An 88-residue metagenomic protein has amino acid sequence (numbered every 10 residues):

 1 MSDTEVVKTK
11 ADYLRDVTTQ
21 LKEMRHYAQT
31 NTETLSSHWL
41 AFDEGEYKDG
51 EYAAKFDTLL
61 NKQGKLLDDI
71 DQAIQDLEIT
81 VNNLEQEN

Functional and structural regions predicted by a protein language model:
M1-Y13: Short, charge-rich amphipathic alpha-helices with coiled-coil/heptad character
D12-H26: Short, charge/polar-rich alpha-helical segments
M24-Y27, K62, A73: Heptad-repeat coiled-coil/leucine-zipper interface motif in alpha-helices, recognizing the periodic a/d hydrophobic core
Q29-D57: Short E/K-rich amphipathic alpha-helical oligomerization segments
Q29-E33, L67-D71, Q75: Extended heptad-repeat coiled-coil alpha-helical scaffolds of eukaryotic proteins
E44-Y47, Q72-N88: Long amphipathic alpha-helical coiled-coil segments
F56-L67: Acidic, serine/threonine/proline-rich low-complexity intrinsically disordered regions and the adjacent/embedded
